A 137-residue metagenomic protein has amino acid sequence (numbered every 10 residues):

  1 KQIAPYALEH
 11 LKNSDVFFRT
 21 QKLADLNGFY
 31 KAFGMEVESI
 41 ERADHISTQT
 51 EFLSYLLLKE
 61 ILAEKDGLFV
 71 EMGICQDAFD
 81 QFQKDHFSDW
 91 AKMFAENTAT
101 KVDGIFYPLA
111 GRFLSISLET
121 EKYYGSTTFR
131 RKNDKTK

Functional and structural regions predicted by a protein language model:
K1-K137: Surface/interface-facing alpha-helical segments and adjacent flexible terminal/loop regions used for partner/assembly
